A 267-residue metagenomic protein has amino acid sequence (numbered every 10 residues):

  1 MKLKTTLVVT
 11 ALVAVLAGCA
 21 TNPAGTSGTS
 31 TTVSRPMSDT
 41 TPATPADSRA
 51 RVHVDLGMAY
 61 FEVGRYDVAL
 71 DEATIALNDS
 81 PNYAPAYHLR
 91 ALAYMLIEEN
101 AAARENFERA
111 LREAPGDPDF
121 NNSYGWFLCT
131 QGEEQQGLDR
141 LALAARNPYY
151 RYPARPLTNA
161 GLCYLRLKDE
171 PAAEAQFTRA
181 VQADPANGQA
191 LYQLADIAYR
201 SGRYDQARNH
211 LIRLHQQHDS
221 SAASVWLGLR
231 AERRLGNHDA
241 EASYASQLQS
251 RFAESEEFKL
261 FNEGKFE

Functional and structural regions predicted by a protein language model:
C19-T74, N78-S80, F261-N262: N-terminal leader/linker segments that initiate helical-solenoid repeat arrays
A24-T41, Q216-E267: Terminal, low-structured helical/coil segments at or just beyond the last alpha-helical repeat
P45, D79, E113-A114, N147-Y149 (+3 more regions): Structural marker of alpha-solenoid helical repeat scaffolds
R49, L56, Y83, D117 (+4 more regions): Residue-level recognition of tetratricopeptide repeat
D55, L89, L96, S123 (+4 more regions): Canonical tetratricopeptide repeat
